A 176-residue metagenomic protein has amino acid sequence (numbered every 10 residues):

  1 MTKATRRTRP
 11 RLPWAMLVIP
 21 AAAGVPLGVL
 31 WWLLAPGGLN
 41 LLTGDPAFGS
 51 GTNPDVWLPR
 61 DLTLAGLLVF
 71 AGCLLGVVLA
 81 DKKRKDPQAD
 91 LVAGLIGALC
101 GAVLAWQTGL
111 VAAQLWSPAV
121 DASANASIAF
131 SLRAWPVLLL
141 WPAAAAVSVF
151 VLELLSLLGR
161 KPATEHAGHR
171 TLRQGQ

Functional and structural regions predicted by a protein language model:
T2-W14, P36-G37, L74-G94, L110-W116 (+1 more regions): Cytoplasmic membrane-interface segments at the C-terminal ends of transmembrane helices
T8-L33: N-terminal signal-anchor transmembrane alpha helix
M16-P20, R60, L64, L68-V69 (+3 more regions): Alpha-helical transmembrane segments of multi-pass membrane proteins, especially transporters and channels
A23, L27, W31, L75 (+3 more regions): Alpha-helical transmembrane segments of multipass membrane proteins
V29-G44: Interfacial/capping segments of alpha-helical transmembrane domains
N40-W57: Perimembrane loop-to-helix junctions flanking transmembrane segments
V56-F70, A126-S148: Hydrophobic alpha-helical transmembrane segments
V92-D121, R173-Q176: Hydrophobic alpha-helical transmembrane segments of integral membrane proteins
